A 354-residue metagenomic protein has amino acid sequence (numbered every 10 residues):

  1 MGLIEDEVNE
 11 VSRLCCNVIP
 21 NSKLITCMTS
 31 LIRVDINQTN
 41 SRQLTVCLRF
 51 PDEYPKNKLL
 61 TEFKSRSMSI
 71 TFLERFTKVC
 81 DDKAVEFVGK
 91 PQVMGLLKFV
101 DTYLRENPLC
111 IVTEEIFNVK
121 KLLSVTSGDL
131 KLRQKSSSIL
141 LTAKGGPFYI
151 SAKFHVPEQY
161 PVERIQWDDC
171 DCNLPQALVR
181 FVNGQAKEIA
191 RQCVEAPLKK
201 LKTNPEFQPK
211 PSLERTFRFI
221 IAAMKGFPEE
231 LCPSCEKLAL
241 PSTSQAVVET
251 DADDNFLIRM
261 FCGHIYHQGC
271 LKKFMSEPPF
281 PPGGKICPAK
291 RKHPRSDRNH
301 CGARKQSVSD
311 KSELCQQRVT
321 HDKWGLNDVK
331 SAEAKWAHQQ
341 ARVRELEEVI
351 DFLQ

Functional and structural regions predicted by a protein language model:
M1-D35, Y54-L140, Y160-L231: Glycine-centered motif in EGF-like
L31-Q38, R49, L140-A143, H155: Predominantly single-stranded RNA-binding modules in RNA-associated proteins
N37-T45, Y149-I150: Short, cysteine-centered beta-strand-loop-beta hairpins and adjacent loop/turn segments enriched in charged/polar
V46-L48, T61, L141, A152-F154 (+5 more regions): Structural signal for hydrophobic/aromatic residues that build the beta-strand cores of folded beta-sheet domains
C47-K56, I150-R164: Proline-anchored loop/turn motifs at beta-strand termini and strand-loop-strand connectors
G145-P147: Intrinsically disordered, low-complexity linker/tail regions enriched in polar/charged residues
G226-G325: RING-type zinc-finger domain of E3 ubiquitin ligases
A303-Q354: PEST-like intrinsically disordered, low-complexity C-terminal regions enriched in Ser/Thr/Pro and acidic residues
